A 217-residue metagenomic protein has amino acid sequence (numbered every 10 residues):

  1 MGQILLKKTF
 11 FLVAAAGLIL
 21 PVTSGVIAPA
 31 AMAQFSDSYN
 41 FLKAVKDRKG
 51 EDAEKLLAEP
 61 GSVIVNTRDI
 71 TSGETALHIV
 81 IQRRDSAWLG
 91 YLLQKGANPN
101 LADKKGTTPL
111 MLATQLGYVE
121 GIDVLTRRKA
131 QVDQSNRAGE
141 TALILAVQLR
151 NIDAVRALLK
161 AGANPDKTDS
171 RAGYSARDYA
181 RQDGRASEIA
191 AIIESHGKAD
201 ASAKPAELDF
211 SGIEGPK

Functional and structural regions predicted by a protein language model:
G2-I4, P29-K43, A161, D178-K217: Ankyrin-repeat-protein effector appendages
L12-G25: Bacterial N-terminal signal peptides
D37, S72-G73, G106, G139 (+1 more regions): Start-of-repeat signature of ankyrin repeats
K43-K49, I79-D85, L112-Y118, L145-N151 (+1 more regions): Ankyrin repeat A-helix N-terminal signature
G50-A58, D85-L93, Y118-T126, N151-L159 (+1 more regions): Ankyrin repeat structural motif
V63-V65, P99, V132, P165: Ankyrin-repeat inter-repeat connecting loop/turn
D69-I70, D103, N136, D169-S170: Ankyrin repeat boundary/linker residues
E74, I79-K95, L101-Q134: Alpha-helical adaptor scaffolds
